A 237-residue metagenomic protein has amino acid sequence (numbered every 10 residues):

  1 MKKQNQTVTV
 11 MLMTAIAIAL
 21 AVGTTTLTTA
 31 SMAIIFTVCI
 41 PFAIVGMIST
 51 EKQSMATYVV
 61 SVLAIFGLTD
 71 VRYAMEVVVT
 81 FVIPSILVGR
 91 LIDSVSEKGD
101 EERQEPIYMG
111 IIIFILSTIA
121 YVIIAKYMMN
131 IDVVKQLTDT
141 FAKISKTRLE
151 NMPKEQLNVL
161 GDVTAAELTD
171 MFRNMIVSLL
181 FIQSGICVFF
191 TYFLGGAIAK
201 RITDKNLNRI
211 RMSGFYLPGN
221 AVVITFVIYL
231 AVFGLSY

Functional and structural regions predicted by a protein language model:
M1-V60: Hydrophobic transmembrane alpha-helices
T7-A15, M55-V59, A74-V79, I107-I112 (+1 more regions): Hydrophobic alpha-helical transmembrane segments
M13, V78-K126: Short helix-perturbing small/polar motifs within transmembrane alpha-helices
G23-S31, V62-R90: Interfacial aromatic-anchored transmembrane helix boundaries in multi-pass membrane proteins
C39-I48, I65, V82-D93, F141-K143: Alpha-helical transmembrane segments and their membrane-interface exit regions
V122-M175: Membrane-interface interhelical loops and short interface/amphipathic helices in multi-pass inner-membrane
I176-I202: Transmembrane alpha-helical segments in integral membrane proteins
I202-Y237: Small-residue-rich helix-loop
